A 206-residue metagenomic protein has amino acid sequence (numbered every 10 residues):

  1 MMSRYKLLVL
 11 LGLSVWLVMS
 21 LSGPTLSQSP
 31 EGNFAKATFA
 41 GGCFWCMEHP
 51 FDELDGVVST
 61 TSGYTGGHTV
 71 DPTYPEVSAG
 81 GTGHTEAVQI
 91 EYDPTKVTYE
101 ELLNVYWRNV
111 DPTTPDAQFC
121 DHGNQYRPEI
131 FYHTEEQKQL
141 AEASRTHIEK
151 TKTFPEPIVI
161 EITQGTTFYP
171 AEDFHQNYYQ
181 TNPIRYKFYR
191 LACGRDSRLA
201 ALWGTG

Functional and structural regions predicted by a protein language model:
M2-S3, L10, V15-G206: Flexible coil/turn and secondary-structure edge motifs
